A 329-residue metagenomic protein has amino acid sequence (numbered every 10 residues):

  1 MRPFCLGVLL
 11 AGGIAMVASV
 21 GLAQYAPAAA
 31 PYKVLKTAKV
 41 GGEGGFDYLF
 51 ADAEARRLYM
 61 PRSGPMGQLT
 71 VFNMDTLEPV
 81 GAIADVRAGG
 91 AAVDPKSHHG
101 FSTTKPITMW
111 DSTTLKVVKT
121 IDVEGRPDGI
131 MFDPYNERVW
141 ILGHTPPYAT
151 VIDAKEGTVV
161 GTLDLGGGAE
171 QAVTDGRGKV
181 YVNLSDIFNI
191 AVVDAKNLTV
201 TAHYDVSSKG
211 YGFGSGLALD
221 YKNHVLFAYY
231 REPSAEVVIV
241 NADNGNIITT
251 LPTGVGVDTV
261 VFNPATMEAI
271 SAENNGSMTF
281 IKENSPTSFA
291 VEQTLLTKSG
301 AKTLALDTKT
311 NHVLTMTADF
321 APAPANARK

Functional and structural regions predicted by a protein language model:
M1-L10: Bacterial N-terminal signal peptides that target proteins for export
A11-K329: Predominantly soluble domains enriched in secretory-pathway, periplasmic, or organellar proteins
